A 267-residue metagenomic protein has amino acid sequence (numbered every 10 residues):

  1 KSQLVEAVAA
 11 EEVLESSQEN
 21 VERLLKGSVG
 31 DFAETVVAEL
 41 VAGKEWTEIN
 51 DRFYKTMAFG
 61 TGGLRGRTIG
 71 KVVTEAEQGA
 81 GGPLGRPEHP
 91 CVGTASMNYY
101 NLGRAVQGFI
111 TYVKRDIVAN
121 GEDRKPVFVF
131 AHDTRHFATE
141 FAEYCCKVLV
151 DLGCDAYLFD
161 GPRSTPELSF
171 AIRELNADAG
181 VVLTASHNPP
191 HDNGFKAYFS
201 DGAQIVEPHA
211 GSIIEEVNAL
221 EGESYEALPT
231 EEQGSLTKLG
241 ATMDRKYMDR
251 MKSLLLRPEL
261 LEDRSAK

Functional and structural regions predicted by a protein language model:
K1-M57, R67, A76-R86, D116-E122 (+2 more regions): N-terminal low-complexity/intrinsically disordered extensions
A9-S28, V118-D201: Ferredoxin-reductase
L24, S28, E48-M57, R67 (+1 more regions): Gly/Ser/Thr-enriched, mixed-charge loops and adjacent short helices that form phosphate/oxyanion-binding elements
D51-V73, P90-C91, A185-N188: Conserved phosphate/anionic-ligand binding catalytic regions in large, soluble enzymes, centered on
R65-R104, Q233-T242: Acidic/glycine-enriched edge-of-secondary-structure segments
L84-P87, L102-F128, L255-A266: Glycine-rich phosphate/diphosphate-binding loops that line cofactor/substrate pockets in enzymes
T94-I110, F137-A138, D160, S164 (+1 more regions): Phosphate/oxyanion-binding active-site loops and adjacent basic polyanion-contact surfaces
Q107, E143, K147, P166 (+5 more regions): Residues on a specific face of well-ordered alpha-helices
